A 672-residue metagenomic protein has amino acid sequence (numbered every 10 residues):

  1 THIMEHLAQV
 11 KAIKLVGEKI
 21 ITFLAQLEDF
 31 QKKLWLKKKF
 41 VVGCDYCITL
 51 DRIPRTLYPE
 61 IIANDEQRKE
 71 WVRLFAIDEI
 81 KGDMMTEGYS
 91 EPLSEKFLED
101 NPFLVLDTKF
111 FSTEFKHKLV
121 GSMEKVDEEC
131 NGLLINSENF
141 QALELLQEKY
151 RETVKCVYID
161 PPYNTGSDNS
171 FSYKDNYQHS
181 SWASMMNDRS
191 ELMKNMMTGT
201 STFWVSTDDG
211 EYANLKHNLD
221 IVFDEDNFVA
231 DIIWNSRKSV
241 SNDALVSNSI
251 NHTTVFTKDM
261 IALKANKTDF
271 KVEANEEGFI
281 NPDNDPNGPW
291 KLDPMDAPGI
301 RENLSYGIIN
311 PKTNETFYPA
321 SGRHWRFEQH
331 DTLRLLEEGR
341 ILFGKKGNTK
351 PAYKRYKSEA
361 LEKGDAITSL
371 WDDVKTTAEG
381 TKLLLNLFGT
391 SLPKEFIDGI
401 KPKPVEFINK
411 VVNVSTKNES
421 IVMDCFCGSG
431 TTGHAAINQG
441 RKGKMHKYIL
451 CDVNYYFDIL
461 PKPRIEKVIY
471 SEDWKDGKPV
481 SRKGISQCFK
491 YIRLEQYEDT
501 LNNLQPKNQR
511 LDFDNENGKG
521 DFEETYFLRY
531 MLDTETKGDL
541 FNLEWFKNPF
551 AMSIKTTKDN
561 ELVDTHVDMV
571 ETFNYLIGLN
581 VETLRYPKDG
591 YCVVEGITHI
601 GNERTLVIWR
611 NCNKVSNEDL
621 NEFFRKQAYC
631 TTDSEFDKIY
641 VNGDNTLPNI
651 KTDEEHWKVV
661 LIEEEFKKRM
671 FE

Functional and structural regions predicted by a protein language model:
T1-K116, S122-M123, N131, F140 (+6 more regions): Accessory, often C-terminal, charged low-complexity segments
V120-N131, N169-K174, E379-F396: Short glycine/proline-rich turn/loop motifs
I135, I400-F407: N-terminal pre-P-loop "Q-motif" helix
I135, W204-V205, C425, L450: Conserved SAM-binding loop
N139-A142, N164: Short acidic, Gly/Ser-rich segments with clustered Asp/Glu that frequently serve as metal-coordination loops in enzyme
E152-S167, L219, V422-I437, F573: Conserved proline-anchored active-site loop of SAM-dependent methyltransferases that bridges a beta-strand
K155, P162-M185, T198-T200: Mobile active-site "lid"/loop adjacent to the S-adenosyl-L-methionine
P161-S167, V374-L387, A436: Active-site-adjacent bridging/hinge elements
